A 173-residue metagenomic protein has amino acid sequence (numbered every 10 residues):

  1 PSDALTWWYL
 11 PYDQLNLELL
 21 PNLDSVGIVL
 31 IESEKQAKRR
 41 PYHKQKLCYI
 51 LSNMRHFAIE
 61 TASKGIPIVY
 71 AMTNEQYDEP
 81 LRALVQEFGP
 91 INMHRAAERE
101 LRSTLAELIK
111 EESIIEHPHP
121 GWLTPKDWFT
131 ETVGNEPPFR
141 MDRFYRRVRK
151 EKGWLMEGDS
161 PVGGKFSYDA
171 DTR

Functional and structural regions predicted by a protein language model:
P1-A71: N-terminal beta-strand-loop-alpha-helix module at the start of alpha/beta ligand-binding or catalytic domains
D13, S33, T73-E75, A96-E98 (+1 more regions): An acidic- and aromatic-residue-enriched active-site/binding cleft used to recognize and process polar
P41-V85, P90, R95-S103, T132: N-terminal Rossmann-like or analogous alpha/beta NTP/dinucleotide-binding catalytic cores that position adenine
E79-R173: Beta-rich, aromatic/charged-enriched effector core domains that present basic-aromatic interfaces for binding
